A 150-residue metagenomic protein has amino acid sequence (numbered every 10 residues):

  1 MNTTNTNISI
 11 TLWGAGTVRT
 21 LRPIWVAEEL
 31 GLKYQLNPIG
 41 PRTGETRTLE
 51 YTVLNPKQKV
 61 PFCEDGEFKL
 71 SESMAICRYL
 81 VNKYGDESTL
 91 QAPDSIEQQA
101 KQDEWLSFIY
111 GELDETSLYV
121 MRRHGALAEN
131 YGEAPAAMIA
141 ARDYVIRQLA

Functional and structural regions predicted by a protein language model:
M1-A75, G132-E133: N-terminal G-site of the GST-like fold
L21-W25, M74-R78, A100, G111 (+2 more regions): A structural signal for well-ordered alpha-helical segments within the folded catalytic domains of diverse enzymes
E29-K33, L80-Y84, I109, M121: Generic structural signal for hydrophobic core residues of well-folded globular domains
T52, C77, V81, D103-L106 (+2 more regions): Non-transmembrane alpha-helical segments in soluble domains of secreted/periplasmic/extracellular proteins
S73, C77-Q99, S107: Helix-adjacent hinge/juxtasegments
E97, W105-A150: GST-like fold's C-terminal all-alpha helical module
